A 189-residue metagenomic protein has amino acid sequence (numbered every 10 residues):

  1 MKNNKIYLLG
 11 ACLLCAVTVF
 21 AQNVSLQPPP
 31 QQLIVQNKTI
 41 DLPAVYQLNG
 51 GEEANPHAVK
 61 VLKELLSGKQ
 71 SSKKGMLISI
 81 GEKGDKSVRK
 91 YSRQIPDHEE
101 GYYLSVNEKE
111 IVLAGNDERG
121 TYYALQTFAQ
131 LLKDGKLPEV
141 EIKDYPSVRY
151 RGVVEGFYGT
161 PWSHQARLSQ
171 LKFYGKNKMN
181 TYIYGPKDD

Functional and structural regions predicted by a protein language model:
M1-L8: Bacterial N-terminal signal peptides that target proteins for export
G10-L14, A21-R119, Y123-D144: Acidic, contiguous N-terminal accessory segments
F20-A21, Y174: An exposure/low-complexity boundary signal
V140-Y158: N-terminal small/glycine-rich loop or linker at the start of catalytic domains across soluble metabolic enzymes
V154-D189: Aromatic-lined carbohydrate-binding surfaces of glycoside hydrolases
